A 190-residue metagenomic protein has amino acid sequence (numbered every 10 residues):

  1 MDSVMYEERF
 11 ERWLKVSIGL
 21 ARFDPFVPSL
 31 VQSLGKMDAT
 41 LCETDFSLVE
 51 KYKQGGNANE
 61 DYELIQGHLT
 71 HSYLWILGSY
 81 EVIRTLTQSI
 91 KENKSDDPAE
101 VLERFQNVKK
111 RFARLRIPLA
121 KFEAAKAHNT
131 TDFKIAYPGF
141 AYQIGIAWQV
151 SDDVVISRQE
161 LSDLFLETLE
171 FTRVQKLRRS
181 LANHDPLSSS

Functional and structural regions predicted by a protein language model:
M1-R111, Q143-S190: Amphipathic alpha-helical interface segments
E103-G145: Histidine-centered, metal-coordinating catalytic motifs and their short helical/loop contexts
